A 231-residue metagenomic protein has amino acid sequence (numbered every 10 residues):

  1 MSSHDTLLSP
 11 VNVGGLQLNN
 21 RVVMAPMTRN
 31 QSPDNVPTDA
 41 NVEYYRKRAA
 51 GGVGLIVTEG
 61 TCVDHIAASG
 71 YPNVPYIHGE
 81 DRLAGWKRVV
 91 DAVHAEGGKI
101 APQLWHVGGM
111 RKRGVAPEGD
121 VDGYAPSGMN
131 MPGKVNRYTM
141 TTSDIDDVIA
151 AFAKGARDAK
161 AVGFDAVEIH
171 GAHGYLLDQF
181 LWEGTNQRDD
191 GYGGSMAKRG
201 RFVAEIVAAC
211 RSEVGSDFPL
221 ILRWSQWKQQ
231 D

Functional and structural regions predicted by a protein language model:
M1-V107, V148, A156: N-terminal capping/small domains of soluble enzymes
A25, Q103-W105, H170, R223-K228: Short beta-strand segments
N35-V36, I149-A153, D158-K160, Y192-E205 (+1 more regions): Active-site glycine- and acidic-residue-rich loops that bind and position anionic ligands or nucleotide-like cofactors
G54, D165, L220: Short acidic/polar active-site loop segments enriched in Thr and Asp
V57-L83, L104-P117, E168-G194: Glycine-rich, proline-tolerant flexible connector loops at the mouths of alpha/beta enzymes
N73-A101, W182-L220, Q226: Alpha-helix-loop-beta-strand connector modules within alpha/beta enzyme cores
W105-F164: Non-globular sequence segments
P117-M129, G133-T142, L176-A209: Active-site-adjacent beta->alpha loops and helix N-cap segments on the catalytic face of soluble alpha/beta enzymes
